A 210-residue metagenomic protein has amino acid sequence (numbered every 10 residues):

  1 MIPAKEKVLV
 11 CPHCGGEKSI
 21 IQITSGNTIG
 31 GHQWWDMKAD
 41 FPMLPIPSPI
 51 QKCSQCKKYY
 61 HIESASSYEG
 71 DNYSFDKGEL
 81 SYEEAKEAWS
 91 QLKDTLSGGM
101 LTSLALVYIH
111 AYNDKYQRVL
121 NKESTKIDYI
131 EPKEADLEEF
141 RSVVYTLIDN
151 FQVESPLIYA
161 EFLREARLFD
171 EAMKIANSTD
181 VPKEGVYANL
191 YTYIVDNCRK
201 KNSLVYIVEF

Functional and structural regions predicted by a protein language model:
M1, D36-A39, M43, K126-I130 (+2 more regions): A near-ubiquitous, low-amplitude feature marking generic local secondary-structure context
M1-F75: N-terminal cysteine/histidine-rich coordination modules
K7, P45, G78, K122 (+1 more regions): Short, flexible coil/linker elements and helix-boundary hinge sites characteristic of intrinsically disordered
G31, C56, L104, Y108 (+5 more regions): A general marker of short, structured functional hotspots
W34, A85-L92, A105, V144 (+2 more regions): Generic structural signal of hydrophobic/aromatic residues within well-ordered alpha-helices of folded domains
D40-F41, S66, E79-S81, T95 (+4 more regions): A generic structural signal for solvent-exposed, polar alpha-helical segments
D71-Y129, N150-A166: Amphipathic alpha-helical repeat scaffolds of TPR domains
Y129-F210: C-terminal, charged low-complexity interaction regions
